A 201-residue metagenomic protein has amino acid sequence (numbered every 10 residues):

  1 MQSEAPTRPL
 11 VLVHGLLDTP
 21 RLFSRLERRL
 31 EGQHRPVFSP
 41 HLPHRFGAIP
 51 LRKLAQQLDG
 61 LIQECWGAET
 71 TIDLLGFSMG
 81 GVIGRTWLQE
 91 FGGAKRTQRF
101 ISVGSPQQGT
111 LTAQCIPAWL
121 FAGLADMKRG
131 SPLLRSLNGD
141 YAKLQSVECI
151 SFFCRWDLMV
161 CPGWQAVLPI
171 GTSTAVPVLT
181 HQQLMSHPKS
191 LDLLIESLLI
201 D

Functional and structural regions predicted by a protein language model:
S3-P9: Proline/glycine-enriched tight loop/beta-turn segments at coil->beta junctions that connect or precede beta-strands
L10-H14, R21, E31-L42, A48-Q145: Serine-dependent carboxylesterase/thioesterase catalytic core of lipase-like alpha/beta-hydrolase/SGNH enzymes
V13-L16, C154: Glycine-rich His-Gly loop
D18, F46, Q182: Glycine-/small-residue-rich active-site loops that bind phosphorylated ligands and cofactors
R25-L26: Short amphipathic alpha-helix
L54, M185-L198: Post-His helix in hydrolase/transferase enzymes
L61, C65, L193-D201: C-terminal alpha-helix
Q107-L191: The alpha/beta-hydrolase serine catalytic core
